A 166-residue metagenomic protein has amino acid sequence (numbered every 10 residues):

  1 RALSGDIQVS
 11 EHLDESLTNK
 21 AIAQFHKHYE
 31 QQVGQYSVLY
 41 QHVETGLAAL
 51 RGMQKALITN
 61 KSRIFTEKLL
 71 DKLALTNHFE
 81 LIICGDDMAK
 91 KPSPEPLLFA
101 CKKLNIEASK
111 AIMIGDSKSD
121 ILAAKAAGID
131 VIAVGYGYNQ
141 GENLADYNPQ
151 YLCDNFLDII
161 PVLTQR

Functional and structural regions predicted by a protein language model:
R1-R51, S62: N-terminal helical cap/lid subdomain that shapes the substrate entry/recognition surface in HAD-like hydrolases
L39, I58, A89: Residue-level marker of regulatory loop/turn positions in helix-turn-helix DNA-binding domains and in histidine
G46, K55-A56, A111: Small side chains
R51, E67-R166: Asp-based, Mg2+/Mn2+-dependent phosphohydrolase catalytic module
L57-T59, A133: Hydrophobic residues in well-ordered beta-strands that form the structural core
N60-K61, L73: Structural signal for alpha-helical transmembrane segments and their flanking helix-loop junctions in multi-pass
